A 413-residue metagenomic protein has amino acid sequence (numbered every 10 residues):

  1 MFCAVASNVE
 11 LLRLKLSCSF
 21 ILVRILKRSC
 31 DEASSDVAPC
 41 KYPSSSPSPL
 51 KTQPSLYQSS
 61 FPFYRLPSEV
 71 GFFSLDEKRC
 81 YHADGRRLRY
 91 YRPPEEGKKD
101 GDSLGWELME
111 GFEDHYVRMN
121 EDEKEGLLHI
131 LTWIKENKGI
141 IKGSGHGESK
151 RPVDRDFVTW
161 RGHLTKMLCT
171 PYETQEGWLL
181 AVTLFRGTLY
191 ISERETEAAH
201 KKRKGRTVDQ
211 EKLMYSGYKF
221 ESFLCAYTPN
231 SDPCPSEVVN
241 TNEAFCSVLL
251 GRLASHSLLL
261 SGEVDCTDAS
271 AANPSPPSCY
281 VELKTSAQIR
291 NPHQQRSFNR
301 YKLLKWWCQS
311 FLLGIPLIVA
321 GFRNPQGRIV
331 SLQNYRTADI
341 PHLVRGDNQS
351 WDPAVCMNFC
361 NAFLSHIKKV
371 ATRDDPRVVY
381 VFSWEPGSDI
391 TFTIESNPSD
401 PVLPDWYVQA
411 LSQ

Functional and structural regions predicted by a protein language model:
F2-W307, F311-Q413: Accessory terminal regions of nucleic-acid processing enzymes
